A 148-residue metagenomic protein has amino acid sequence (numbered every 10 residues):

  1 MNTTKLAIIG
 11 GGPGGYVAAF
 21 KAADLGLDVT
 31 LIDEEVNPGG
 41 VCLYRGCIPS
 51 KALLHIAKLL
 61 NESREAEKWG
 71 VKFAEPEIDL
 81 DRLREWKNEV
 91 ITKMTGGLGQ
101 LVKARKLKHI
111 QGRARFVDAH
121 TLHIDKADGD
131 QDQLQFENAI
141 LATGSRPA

Functional and structural regions predicted by a protein language model:
M1-G12: Beta1/beta-strand and adjacent pyrophosphate-binding region of the FAD-binding site in flavoprotein oxidoreductases
N2-T3, K21-A148: Glycine-rich flavin
G15: N-terminal Rossmann-fold NAD(P) dinucleotide-binding loop
